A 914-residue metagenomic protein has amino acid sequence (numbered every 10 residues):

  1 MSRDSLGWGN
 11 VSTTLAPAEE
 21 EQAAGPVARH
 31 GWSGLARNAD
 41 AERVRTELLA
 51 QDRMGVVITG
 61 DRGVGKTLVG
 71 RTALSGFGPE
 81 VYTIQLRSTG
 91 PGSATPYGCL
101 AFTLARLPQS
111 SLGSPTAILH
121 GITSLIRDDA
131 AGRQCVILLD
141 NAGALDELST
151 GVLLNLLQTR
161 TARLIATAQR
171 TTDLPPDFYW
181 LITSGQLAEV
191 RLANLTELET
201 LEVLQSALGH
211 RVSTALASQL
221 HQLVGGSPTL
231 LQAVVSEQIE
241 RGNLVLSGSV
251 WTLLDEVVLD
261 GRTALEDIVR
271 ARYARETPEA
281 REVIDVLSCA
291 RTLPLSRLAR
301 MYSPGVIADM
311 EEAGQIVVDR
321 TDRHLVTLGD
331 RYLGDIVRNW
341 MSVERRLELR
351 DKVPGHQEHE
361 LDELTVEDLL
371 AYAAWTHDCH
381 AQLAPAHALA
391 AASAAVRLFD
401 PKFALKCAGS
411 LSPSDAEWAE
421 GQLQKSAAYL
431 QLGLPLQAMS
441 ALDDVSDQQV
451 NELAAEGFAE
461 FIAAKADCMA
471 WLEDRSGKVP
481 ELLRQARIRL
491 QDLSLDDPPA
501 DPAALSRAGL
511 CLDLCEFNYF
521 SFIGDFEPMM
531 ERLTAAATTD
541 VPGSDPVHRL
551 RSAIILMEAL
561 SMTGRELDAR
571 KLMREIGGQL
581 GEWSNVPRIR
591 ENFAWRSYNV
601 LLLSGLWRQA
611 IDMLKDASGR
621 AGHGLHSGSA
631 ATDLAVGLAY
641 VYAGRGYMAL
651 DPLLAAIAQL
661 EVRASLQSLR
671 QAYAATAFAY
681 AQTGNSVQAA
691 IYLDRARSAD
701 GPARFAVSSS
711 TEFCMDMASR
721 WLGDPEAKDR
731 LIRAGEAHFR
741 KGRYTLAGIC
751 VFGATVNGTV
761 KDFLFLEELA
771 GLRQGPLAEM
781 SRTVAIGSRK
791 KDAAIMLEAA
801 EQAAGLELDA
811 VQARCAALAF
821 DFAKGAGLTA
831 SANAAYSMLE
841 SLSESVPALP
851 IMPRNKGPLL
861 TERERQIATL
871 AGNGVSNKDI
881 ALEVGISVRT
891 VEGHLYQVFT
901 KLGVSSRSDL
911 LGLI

Functional and structural regions predicted by a protein language model:
M1-R29, G34, G55, L347 (+2 more regions): C-terminal non-catalytic interaction modules
E20-E21, R29, S33, T59 (+3 more regions): Conserved phosphate-binding/catalytic loops and adjacent sensor/switch elements of nucleotide-binding enzymes, spanning
H30-T46: N-terminal pre-P-loop "Q-motif" helix
G55, T72, G305, E344-L432 (+3 more regions): Extended alpha-helical scaffolding segments used for macromolecular assembly and cargo binding
R62, V203, A207, R211 (+3 more regions): Short secondary-structure boundary elements
L68, G121, L148, V152-L216 (+4 more regions): Alpha-helical sensor/transducer elements of the RecA-like P-loop NTPase core
S75-P79, L157, P176, L181-T183 (+5 more regions): Internal alpha-solenoid helical repeat scaffolds
T95, R281, T321-L325, G329 (+15 more regions): Alpha-solenoid helical repeat architecture
